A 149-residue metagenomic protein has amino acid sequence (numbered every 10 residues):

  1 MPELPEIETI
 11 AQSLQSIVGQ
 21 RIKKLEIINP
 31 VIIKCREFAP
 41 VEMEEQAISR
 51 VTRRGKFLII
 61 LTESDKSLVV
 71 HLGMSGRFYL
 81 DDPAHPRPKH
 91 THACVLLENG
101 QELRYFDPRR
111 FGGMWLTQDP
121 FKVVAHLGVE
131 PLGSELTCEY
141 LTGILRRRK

Functional and structural regions predicted by a protein language model:
M1-K66, L97, G143: Extended, highly charged segments
L68-K149: Phosphate/anion-contacting hairpin/loop surfaces
